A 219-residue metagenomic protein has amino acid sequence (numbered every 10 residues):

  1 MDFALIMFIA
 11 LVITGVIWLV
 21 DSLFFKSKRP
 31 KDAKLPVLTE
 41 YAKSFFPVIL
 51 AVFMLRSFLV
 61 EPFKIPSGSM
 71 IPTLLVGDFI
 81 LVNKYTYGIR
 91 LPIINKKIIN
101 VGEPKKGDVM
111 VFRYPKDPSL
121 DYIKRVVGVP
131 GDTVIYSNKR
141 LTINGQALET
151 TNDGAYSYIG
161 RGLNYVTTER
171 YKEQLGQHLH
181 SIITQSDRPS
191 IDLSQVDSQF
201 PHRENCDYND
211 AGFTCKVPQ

Functional and structural regions predicted by a protein language model:
D2-K28, D32-K34, V76-Q219: Soluble "head" domains of membrane/secretory-pathway proteins
A4-L11, T39-P47, I71: Alpha-helical transmembrane segments of integral membrane proteins, emphasizing hydrophobic/aromatic residues
S22-R29, V60, K64, I71: Perimembrane helix-loop junctions in membrane proteins
T39-K64, F79, Y85, I89-R90: Transmembrane alpha-helices and immediately adjacent membrane-cytoplasm interface residues in multi-pass integral
P66-V76, I80: Hydrophobic alpha-helical transmembrane segments and immediately flanking/interface helices in integral membrane
